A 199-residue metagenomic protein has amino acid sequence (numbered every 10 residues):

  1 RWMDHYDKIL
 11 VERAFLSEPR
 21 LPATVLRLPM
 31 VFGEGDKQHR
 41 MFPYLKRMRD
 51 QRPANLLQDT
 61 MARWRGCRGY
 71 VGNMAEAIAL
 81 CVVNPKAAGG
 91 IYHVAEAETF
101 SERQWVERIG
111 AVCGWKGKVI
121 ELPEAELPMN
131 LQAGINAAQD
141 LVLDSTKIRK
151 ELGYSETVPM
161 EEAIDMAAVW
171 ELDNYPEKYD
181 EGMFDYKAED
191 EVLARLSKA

Functional and structural regions predicted by a protein language model:
R1-V25, R40: Active-site Tyr-X1-5-Lys
V11-F15, M48, I148: Structural element of the ATP-grasp superfamily
L21-L45: Flexible, glycine-rich beta-alpha linker
V25, R65-A75, I91, T99-R103 (+2 more regions): Conserved loop-to-helix N-cap of the C-terminal "lid" that shapes the substrate pocket in Rossmann-like
G33, L57-W64, Y92-T99, N136 (+1 more regions): Glycine-rich Rossmann NAD(P)(H)-binding loop
R47-G69, A77: A conserved pocket-lining segment of Rossmann-fold NAD(P)-dependent short-chain dehydrogenase/reductase
A77-D140, S145, K178-A199: Mid/C-terminal beta-alpha module of Rossmann-like enzyme folds, strongest in SDR-family dehydrogenases/epimerases
R149-D180: A contiguous, mid-protein "functional segment" used to position or interact with cofactors/ions or partner subunits
